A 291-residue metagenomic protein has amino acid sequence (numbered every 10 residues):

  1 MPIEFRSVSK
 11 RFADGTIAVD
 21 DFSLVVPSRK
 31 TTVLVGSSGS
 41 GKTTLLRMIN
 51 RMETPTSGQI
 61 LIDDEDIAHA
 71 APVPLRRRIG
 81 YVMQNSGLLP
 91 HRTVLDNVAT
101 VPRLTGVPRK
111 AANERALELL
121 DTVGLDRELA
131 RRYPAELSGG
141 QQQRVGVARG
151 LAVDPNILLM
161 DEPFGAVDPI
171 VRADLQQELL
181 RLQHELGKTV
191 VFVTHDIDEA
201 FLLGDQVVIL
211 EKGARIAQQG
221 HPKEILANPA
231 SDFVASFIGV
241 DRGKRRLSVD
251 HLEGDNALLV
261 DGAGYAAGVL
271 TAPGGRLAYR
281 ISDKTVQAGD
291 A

Functional and structural regions predicted by a protein language model:
N50: Helix-to-loop junction immediately C-terminal to a conserved catalytic motif
D66-G80, L104, R109-K110: ABC ATPase NBD coupling module
L95-R103, N113, L117: Short helical segment in ABC ATPase nucleotide-binding domains corresponding to the A-loop/adjacent helical element
K110-E128: Conserved ABC ATPase "signature" region
Y133-L137, Q141-Q143: Conserved ABC ATPase signature
A152-N156: A short, proline-enriched helix->beta-strand linker immediately N-terminal to the Walker B motif in ABC-type P-loop
L158-E162: Catalytic Walker B motif of ABC-type/P-loop ATPase nucleotide-binding domains
